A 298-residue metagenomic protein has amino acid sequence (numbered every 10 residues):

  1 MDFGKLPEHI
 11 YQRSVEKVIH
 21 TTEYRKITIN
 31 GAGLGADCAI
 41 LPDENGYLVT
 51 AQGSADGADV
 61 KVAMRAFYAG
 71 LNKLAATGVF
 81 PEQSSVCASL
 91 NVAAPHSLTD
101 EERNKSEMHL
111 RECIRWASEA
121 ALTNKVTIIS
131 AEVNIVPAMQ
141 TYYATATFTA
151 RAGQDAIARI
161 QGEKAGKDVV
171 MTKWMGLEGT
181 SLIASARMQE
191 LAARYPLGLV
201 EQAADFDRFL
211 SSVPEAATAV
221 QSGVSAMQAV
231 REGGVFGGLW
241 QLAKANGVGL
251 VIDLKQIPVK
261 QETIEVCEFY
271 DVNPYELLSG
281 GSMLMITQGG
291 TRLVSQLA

Functional and structural regions predicted by a protein language model:
M1-A298: Helix-biased detector of long, well-ordered alpha-helical tracts
